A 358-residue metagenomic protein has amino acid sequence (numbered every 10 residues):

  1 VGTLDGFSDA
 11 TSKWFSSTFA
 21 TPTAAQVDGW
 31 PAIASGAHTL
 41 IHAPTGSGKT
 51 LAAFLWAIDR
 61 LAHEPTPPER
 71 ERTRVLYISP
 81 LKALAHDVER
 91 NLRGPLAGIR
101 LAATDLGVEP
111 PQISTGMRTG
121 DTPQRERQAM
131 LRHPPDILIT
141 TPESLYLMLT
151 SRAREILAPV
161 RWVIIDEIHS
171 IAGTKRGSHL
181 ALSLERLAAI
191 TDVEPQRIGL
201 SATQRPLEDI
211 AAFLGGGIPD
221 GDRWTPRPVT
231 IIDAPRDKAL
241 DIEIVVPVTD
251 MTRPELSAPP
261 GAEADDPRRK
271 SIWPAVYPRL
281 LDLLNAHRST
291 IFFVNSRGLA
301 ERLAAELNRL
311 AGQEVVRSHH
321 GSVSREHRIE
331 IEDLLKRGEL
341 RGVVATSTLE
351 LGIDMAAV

Functional and structural regions predicted by a protein language model:
V1-K13, T21, V27-D28, A34-L40 (+3 more regions): Helicase motor core with emphasis on the C-terminal RecA-like subdomain
P44: Walker A (P-loop) phosphate-binding loop of ABC-type ATPase nucleotide-binding domains
S47-G48: ATP-binding Walker
